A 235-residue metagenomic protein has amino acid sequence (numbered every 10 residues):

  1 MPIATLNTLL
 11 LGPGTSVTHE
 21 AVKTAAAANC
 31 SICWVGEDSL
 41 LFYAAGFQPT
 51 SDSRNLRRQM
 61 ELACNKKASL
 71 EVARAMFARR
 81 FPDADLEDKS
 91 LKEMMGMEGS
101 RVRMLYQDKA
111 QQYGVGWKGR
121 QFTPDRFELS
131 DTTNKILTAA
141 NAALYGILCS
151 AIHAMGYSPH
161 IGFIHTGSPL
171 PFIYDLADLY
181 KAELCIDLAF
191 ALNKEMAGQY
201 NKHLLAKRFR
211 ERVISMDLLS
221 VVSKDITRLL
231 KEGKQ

Functional and structural regions predicted by a protein language model:
P2-S53: Glycine/small-residue-rich interface belts in oligomeric ring/scaffold proteins and their assembly partners
A27, L40-Q235: Active-site helix-to-loop segments that bind/position phosphate- or nucleotide-bearing substrates and donors across
